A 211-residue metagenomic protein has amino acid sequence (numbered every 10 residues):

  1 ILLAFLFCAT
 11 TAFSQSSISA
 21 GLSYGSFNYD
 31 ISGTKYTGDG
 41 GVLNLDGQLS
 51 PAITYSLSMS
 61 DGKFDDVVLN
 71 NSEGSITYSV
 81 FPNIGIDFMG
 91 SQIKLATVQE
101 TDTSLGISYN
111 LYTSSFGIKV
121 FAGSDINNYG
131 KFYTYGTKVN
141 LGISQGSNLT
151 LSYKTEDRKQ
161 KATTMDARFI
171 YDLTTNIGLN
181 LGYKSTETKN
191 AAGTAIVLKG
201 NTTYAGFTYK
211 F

Functional and structural regions predicted by a protein language model:
S14-F64, A122, K210: Short glycine/proline- and aromatic-enriched beta-strand/turn motifs that initiate or cap beta-hairpins
S16-A20, P51-L57, P82-F88, T113-V120 (+2 more regions): Repeated loop/turn-to-beta-strand initiation elements of outer-membrane beta-barrel proteins
Y24-D30, M59-K63, G90-A96, L111-T113 (+4 more regions): Transmembrane beta-strands of outer-membrane beta-barrel pores
K35-G41, V68-S72, Q99-L105, Y129-Y135 (+2 more regions): Residues that define the transmembrane beta-barrel architecture of outer-membrane proteins
G47, Y78, P82, Y109-L111 (+5 more regions): Residue-level signature of outer-membrane beta-barrel architecture
Y78, F169-L173, S185, L198-F211: Outer-membrane beta-barrel "beta-signal"
E100-R158: Detector for outer-membrane/organellar transmembrane beta-barrel domains, recognizing the amphipathic beta-strand
